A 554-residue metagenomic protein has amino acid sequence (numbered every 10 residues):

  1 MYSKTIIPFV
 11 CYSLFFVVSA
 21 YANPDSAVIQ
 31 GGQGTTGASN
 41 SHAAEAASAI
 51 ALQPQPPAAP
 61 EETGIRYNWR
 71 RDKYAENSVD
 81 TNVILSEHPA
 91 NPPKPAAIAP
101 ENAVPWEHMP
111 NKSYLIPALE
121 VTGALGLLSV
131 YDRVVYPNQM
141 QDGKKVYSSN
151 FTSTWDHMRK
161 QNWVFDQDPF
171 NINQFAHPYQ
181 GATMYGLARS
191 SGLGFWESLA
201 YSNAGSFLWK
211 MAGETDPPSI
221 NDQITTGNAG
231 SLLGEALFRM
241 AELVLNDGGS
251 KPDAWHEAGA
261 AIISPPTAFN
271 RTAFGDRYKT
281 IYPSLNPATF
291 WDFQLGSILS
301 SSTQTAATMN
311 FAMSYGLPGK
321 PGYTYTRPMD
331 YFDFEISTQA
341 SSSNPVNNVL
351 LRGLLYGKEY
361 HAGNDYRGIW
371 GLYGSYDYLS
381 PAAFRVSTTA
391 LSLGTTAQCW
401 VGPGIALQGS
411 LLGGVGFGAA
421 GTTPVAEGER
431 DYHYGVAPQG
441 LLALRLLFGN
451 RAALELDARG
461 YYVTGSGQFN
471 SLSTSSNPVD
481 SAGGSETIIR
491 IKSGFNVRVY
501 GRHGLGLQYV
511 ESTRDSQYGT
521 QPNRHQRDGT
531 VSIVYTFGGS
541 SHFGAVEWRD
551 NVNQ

Functional and structural regions predicted by a protein language model:
P8-V17: Bacterial N-terminal signal peptides
A22-F175, G181, R189, A260-S375 (+7 more regions): N-terminal targeting leaders of membrane proteins
Q180-G181, G213-E242: Alpha-helical transmembrane segments that form the membrane-embedded catalytic/substrate-binding core of multi-pass
G186, N310-G316, L354-E359, S392-Q398 (+3 more regions): Outer-membrane beta-barrel architecture
G194-T215, G227, S231: Small-polar-interrupted transmembrane alpha-helices in polytopic inner-membrane proteins
T215-D216, A382-S387, G421-E427, S466-S475 (+2 more regions): Outer-membrane beta-barrel translocator domains and adjoining extracellular loop/strand segments of Gram-negative
T303-T305, P345, A383-T389, G428-V436 (+2 more regions): Replace "Gram-negative outer membrane beta-barrel proteins" with "bacterial and organellar outer membrane beta-barrel
A482, E486-Q554: Predominantly the C-terminal beta-signal and adjacent terminal strand-loop region of outer-membrane beta-barrel
